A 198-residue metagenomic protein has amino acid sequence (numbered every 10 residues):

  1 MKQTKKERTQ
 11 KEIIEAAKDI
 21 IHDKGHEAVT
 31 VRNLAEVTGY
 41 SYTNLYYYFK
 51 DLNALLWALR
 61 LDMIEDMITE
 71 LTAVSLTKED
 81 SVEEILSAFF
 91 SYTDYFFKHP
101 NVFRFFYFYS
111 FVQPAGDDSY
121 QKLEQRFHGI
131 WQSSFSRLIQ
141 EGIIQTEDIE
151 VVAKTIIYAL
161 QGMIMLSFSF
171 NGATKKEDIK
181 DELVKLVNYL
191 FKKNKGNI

Functional and structural regions predicted by a protein language model:
M1-K24, A28, R32-N33, V37 (+1 more regions): Basic, helix-initiating cap at the start of DNA-binding domains
I13-I21, M63, M67, Y92 (+1 more regions): Short hydrophobic clusters on alpha-helical segments that form packing/core surfaces in small helical domains
T38-F49: Short hydrophobic/aromatic patch on the recognition helix
L59-S87, S136-R137: Amphipathic alpha-helical linker/stalk segments
L71-A73, A115-E141, E150-K154, D181-V184 (+1 more regions): Amphipathic alpha-helical packing segments from all-alpha helical-bundle domains
A73-N101, V152-I156: Hydrophobic alpha-helical connector segments
F97-A115, M165-A173: Amphipathic alpha-helical segments used for helix-helix packing
G129, S133-Q140, A159, L166-I198: C-terminal peripheral helix-coil segments that are non-catalytic and often amphipathic
